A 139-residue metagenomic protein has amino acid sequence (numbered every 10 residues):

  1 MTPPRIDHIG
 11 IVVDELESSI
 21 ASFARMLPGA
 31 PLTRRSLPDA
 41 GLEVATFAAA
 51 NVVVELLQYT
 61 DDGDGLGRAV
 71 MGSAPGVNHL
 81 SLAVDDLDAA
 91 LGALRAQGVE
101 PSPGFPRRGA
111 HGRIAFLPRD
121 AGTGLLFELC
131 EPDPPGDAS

Functional and structural regions predicted by a protein language model:
M1-A40, D64: Long, hydrophobic N-terminal alpha-helical segment
M1-T2, A45-A48, E55, L82 (+1 more regions): Vicinal oxygen chelate
I6-V13, A45-A48, G67-A89, A115-L117: Vicinal oxygen chelate
S19, A30-P31, V54, D64-G65 (+2 more regions): Short loop/beta submotifs within extracellular cysteine-rich repeat domains
L37-A40, G72, R107-G109: A short beta-turn/loop motif at secondary-structure boundaries
L56-G72: Helix-adjacent hinge/juxtasegments
